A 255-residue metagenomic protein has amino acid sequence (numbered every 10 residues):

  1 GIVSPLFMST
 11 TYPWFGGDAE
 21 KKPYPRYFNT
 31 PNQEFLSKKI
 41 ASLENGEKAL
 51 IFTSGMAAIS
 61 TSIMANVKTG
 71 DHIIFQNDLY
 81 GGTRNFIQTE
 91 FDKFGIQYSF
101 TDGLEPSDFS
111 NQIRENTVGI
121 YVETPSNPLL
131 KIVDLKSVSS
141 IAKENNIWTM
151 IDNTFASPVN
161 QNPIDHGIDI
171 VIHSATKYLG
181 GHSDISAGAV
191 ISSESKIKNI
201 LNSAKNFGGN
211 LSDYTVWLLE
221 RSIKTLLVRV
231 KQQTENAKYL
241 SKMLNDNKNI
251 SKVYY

Functional and structural regions predicted by a protein language model:
G1-L6: Short conserved active-site loop signatures built around small residues
F7-S9, Y254: Residues in well-ordered beta-strands of folded domains
S9-T11, S193: Generic beta-structure capping elements
T11-S60, G82-E90: Conserved N-terminal alpha-helix of the aminotransferase class I/II PLP-enzyme fold
A49-N247, Y254: Conserved PLP-enzyme active-site core in the AAT-like
